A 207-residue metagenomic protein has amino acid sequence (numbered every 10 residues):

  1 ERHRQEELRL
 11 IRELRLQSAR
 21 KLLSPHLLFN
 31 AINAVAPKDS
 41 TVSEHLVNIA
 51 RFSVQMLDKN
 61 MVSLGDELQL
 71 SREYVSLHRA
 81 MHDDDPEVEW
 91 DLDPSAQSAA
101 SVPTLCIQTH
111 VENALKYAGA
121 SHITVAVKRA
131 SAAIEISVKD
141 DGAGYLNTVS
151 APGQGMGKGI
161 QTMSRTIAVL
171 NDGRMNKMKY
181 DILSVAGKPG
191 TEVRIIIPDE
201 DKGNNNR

Functional and structural regions predicted by a protein language model:
E1-Y180: Two-component histidine phosphotransfer core
T148, N204-R207: Short, charged, solvent-exposed linker or helix-capping segments at domain edges/interfaces that act as flexible hinges
K179-G190: A short beta-strand-to-loop micro-motif at the C-terminal edge of the catalytic HATPase_c
G190-I197: Hydrophobic core positions in the C-terminal catalytic ATP-binding module
P198-G203: Two-component histidine kinase transmitter core
